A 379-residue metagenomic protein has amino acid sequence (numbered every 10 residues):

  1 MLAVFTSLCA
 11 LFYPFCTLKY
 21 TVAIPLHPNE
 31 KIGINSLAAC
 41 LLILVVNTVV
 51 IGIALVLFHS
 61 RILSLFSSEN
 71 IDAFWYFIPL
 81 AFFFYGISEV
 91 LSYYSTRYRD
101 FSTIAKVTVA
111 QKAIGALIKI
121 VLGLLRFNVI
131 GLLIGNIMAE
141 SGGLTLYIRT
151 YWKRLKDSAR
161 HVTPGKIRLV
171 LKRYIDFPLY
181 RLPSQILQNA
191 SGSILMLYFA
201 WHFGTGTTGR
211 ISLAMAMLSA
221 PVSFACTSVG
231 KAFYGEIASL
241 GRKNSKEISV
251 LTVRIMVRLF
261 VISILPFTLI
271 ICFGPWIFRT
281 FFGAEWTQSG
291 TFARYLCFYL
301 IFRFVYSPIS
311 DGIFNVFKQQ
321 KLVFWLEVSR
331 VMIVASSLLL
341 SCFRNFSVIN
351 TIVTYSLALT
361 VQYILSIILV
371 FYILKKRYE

Functional and structural regions predicted by a protein language model:
M1-C16, L117, S141, L179-Y180 (+4 more regions): Alpha-helical transmembrane segments of polytopic membrane transporters and translocases
V4-F5, C9-S60, A73-Y76, N244-F267 (+2 more regions): Membrane-water interface segments that mark the loop-to-transmembrane alpha-helix transition
Y13-I32, R97, A214, L218-K243 (+1 more regions): Helix-loop junctions and terminal segments of transmembrane helices in multi-pass membrane transport/translocation
T21, S92-R97, F101, L124 (+9 more regions): C-terminal transmembrane helix end/exit motif
A23-I32, F83-A110, L125, I130 (+1 more regions): Membrane-interface junctions at transmembrane-helix termini in multi-pass inner-membrane proteins
H59-I78, K246, C272-F302, I349: Interfacial segments at transmembrane-helix termini and the short loops linking adjacent helices
D72-P79, K106-L155, M215, V328-I333 (+1 more regions): Hydrophobic alpha-helical transmembrane segments
S102, V129-N136, T145-G192, E236 (+2 more regions): Interhelical loop/hinge segments that connect adjacent transmembrane helices in multipass membrane
